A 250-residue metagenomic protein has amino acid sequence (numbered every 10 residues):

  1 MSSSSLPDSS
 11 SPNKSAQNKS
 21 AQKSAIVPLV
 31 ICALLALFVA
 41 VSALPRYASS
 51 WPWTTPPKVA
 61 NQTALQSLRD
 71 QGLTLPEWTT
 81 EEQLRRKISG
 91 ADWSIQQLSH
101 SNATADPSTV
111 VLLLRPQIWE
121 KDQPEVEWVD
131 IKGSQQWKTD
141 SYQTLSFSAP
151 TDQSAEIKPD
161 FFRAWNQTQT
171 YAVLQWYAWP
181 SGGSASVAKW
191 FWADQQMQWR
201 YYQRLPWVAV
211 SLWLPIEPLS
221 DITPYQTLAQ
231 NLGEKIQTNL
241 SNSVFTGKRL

Functional and structural regions predicted by a protein language model:
M1, A91, Q97-S99, R204-S211: Aromatic-residue detector
M1-L35: N-terminal Sec-pathway targeting helices
D8, G72, G90, G133 (+3 more regions): Residue-identity detector for glycine
N13, N18, N61, N102 (+3 more regions): Detector for Asparagine
Q22-P159: N-terminal "mature-domain start" segment
A25, L29-S49, L145-L250: A short, solvent-exposed beta-edge/loop patch
